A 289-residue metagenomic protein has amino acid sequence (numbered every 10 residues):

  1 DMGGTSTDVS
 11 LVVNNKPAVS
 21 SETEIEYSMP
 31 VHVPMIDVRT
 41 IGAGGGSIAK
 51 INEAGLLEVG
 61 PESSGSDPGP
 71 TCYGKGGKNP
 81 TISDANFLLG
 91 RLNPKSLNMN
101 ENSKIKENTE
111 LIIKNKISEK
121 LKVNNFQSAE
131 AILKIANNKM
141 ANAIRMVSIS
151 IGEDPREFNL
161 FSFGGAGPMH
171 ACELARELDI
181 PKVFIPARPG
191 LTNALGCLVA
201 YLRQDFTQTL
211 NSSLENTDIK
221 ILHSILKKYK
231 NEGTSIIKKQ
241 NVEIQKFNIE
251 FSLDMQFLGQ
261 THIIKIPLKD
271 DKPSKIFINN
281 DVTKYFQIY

Functional and structural regions predicted by a protein language model:
D1, S6-V59, D67-P70, I185-G196: Glycine/threonine-rich beta-strand-loop-alpha-helix active-site module that forms ligand/phosphate-binding
G4, V12, E53-A54, V59 (+5 more regions): C-terminal, non-catalytic interaction/recognition modules in large multi-subunit enzymes and RNPs
P17, S21-V33, G74, V147 (+3 more regions): Short, functionally important structural connectors and interaction interfaces within domains
G77: OB-fold/S1-family RNA-binding modules
A85: Conserved glycosyltransferase catalytic-site signature
